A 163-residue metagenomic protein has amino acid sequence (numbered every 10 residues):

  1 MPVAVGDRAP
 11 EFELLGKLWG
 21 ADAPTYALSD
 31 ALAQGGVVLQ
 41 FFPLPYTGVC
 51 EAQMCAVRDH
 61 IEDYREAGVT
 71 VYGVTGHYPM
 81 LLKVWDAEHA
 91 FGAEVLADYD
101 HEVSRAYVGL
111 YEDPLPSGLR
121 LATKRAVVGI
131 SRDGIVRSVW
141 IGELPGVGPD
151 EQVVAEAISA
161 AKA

Functional and structural regions predicted by a protein language model:
M1-A163: Chalcogenol-based redox active-site neighborhoods
